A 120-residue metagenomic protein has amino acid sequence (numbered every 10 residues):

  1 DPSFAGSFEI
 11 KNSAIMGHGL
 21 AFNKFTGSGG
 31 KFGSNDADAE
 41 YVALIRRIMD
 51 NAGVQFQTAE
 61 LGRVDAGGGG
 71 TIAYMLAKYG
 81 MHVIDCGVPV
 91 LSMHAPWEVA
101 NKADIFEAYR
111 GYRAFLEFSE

Functional and structural regions predicted by a protein language model:
S3, E9-A95: Active-site-adjacent substrate-binding region of metalloamidase/peptidase-like peptide-processing proteins
V88-E120: His/Asp/Glu-rich mid-to-C-terminal helical/loop segments that flank catalytic regions of hydrolases
